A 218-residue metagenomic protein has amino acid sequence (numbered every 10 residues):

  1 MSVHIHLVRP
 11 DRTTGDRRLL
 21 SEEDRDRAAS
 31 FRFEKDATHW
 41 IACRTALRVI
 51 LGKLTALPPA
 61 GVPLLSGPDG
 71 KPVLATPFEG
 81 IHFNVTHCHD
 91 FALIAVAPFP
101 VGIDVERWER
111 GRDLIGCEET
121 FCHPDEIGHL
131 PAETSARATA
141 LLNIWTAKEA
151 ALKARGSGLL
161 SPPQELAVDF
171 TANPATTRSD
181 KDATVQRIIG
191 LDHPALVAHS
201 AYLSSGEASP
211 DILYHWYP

Functional and structural regions predicted by a protein language model:
M1-P218: Core catalytic alpha/beta fold that binds nucleotide/phospho-ligands
